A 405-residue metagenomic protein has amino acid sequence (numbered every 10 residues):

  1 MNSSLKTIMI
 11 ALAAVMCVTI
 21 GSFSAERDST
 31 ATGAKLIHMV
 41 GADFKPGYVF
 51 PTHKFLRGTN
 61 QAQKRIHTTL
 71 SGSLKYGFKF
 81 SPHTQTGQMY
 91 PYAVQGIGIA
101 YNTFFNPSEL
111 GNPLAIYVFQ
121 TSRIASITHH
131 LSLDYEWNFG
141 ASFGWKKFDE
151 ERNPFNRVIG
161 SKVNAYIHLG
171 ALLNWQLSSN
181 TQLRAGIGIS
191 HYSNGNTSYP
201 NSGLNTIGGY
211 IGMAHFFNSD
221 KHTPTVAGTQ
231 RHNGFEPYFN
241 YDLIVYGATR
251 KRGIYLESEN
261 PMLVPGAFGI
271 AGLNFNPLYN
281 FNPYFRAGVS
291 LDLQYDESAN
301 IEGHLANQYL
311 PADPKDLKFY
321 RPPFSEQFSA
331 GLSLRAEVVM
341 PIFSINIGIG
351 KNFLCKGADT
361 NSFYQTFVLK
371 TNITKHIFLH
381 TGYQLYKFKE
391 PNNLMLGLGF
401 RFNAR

Functional and structural regions predicted by a protein language model:
A34-V40, M89-Q95, H129-Y135, S179-L183 (+7 more regions): Outer-envelope beta-barrel architecture signal
L36, I66-G72, L110-I116, L131 (+8 more regions): Residues that define the transmembrane beta-barrel architecture of outer-membrane proteins
H38, D43-Q63, T86-Q88, L133-I167 (+3 more regions): Outer-membrane beta-barrel translocator/channel fold
V40-Y48, I99-Y101, Y135-F143, A185-H191 (+6 more regions): Transmembrane beta-barrel strands of outer-membrane/channel proteins
A42, G72-F78, V118-I124, W137-A141 (+9 more regions): Residues on the lipid-exposed face of transmembrane beta-strands in outer-membrane beta-barrel proteins
F50, H83-Q85, W175, S179-L183 (+5 more regions): Repeated loop/turn-to-beta-strand initiation elements of outer-membrane beta-barrel proteins
G58-A62, F104-P107, N153-I159, N194-N201 (+4 more regions): Extracellular loop and loop/strand-boundary signature of outer-membrane beta-barrel proteins
N205-V226, P391-R405: Outer-membrane beta-barrel "beta-signal"
